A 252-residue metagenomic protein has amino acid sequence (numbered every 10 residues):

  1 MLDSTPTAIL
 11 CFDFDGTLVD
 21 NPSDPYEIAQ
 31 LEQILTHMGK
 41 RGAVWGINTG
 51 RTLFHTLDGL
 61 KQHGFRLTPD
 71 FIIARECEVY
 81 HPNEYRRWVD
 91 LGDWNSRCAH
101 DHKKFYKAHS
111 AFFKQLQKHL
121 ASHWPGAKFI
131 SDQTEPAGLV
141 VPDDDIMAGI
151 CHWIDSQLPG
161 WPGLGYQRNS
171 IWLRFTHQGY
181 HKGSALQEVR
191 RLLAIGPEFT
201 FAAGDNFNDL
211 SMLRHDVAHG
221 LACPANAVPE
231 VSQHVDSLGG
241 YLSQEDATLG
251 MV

Functional and structural regions predicted by a protein language model:
D3-D24, L213: Asp-based phosphoryl-transfer active-site loop
T5, T176, G183-V252: Mg2+-dependent phosphoryl-transfer enzymes with acidic/Ser/Thr/Gly-rich catalytic loops
A8-L10, D70, T200: The start of beta-strands in P-loop NTPase/AAA+ ATPase cores
L18, C77, G204-N206: Active-site metal-binding loops of divalent metal-dependent hydrolases
N21-P22, T56-D58, N83-E84, M212 (+1 more regions): Short glycine-/acidic-enriched loop or helix-start segments at secondary-structure transitions that form or flank
A29-S122: Active-site phosphate-binding/coordination module
K40-V44, P162-L164, A218: A generic structural motif
F113-F201, F207-H215: Conserved acidic, metal-coordinating active-site core of Asp-based, Mg2+-dependent phosphoryl-transfer enzymes
